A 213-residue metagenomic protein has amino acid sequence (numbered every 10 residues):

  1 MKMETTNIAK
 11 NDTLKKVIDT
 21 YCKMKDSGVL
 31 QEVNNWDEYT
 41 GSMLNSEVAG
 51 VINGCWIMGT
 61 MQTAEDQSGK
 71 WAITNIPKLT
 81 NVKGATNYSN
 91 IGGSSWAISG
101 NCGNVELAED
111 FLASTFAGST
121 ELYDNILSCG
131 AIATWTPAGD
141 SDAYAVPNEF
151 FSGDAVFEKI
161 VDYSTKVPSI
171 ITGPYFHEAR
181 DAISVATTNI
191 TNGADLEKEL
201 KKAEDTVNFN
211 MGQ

Functional and structural regions predicted by a protein language model:
M1-N7, Q31-N34, Y123-I126, K198-L200: Short, hydrophobic secondary-structure boundary micro-motifs
M3-V33: Glycine-centered hinge/linker elements that transmit conformational signals in sensory and ligand-binding systems
I18-K25, T40, L44, S99 (+5 more regions): Non-transmembrane alpha-helical segments in soluble domains of secreted/periplasmic/extracellular proteins
K23-D26, D142, K159-Q213: Conserved C-terminal helix/tail region of periplasmic/extracytoplasmic solute-binding proteins
L30, V48, D195-L196: Conserved hydrophobic residue
Q31-N45: Short helix-initiation/N-cap motifs at beta->coil->alpha
N45-G54, G69: Alpha-to-beta junction loops
I57-S68, T80-A182: C-terminal lobe and pocket-closing loops of periplasmic/extracytoplasmic Venus-flytrap solute-binding proteins
